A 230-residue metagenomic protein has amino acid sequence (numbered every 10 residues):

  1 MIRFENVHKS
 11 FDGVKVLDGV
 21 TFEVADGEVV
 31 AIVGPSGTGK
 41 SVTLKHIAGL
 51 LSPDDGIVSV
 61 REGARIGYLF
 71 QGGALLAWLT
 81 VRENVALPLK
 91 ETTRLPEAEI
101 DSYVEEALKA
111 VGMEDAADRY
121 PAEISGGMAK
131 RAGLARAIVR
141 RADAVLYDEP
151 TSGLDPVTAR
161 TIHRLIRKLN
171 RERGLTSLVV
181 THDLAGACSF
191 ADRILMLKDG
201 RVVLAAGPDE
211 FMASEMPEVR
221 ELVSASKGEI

Functional and structural regions predicted by a protein language model:
A48: Helix-to-loop junction immediately C-terminal to a conserved catalytic motif
E97-D115: Conserved ABC ATPase "signature" region
Y120-I124, M128: Conserved ABC ATPase signature
V139-D143: A short, proline-enriched helix->beta-strand linker immediately N-terminal to the Walker B motif in ABC-type P-loop
V145-D148: Catalytic Walker B motif of ABC-type/P-loop ATPase nucleotide-binding domains
P156-T158: Helix N-cap at the start of a conserved alpha-helix in ABC-type nucleotide-binding domains
A187-S189: A short, surface-exposed alpha-helical micro-motif characterized by mixed small hydrophobic and charged/polar residues
